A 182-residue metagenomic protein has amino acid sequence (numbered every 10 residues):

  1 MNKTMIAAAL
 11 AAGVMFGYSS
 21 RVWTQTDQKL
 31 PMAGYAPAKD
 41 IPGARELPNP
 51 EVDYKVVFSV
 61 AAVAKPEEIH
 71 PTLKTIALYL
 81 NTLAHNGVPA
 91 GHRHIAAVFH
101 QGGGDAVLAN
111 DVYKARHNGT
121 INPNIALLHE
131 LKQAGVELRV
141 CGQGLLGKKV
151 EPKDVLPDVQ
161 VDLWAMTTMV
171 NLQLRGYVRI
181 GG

Functional and structural regions predicted by a protein language model:
M1-A8: Bacterial N-terminal signal peptides that target proteins for export
T26-P37, L108-G182: A cross-taxonomic marker for long C-terminal extensions/tails that follow the last structured domain
N49-K65, L108-V112: Acidic/histidine-rich, surface-exposed loop or edge segments in extracytoplasmic proteins
A62-T72, A90, H117, I121 (+1 more regions): Solvent-exposed, acidic/flexible segments
I69-V88: Histidine-anchored nucleotide/phosphate-binding helix
P89-V107: Acidic helix-start/capping segments at beta-turn-to-alpha-helix junctions
